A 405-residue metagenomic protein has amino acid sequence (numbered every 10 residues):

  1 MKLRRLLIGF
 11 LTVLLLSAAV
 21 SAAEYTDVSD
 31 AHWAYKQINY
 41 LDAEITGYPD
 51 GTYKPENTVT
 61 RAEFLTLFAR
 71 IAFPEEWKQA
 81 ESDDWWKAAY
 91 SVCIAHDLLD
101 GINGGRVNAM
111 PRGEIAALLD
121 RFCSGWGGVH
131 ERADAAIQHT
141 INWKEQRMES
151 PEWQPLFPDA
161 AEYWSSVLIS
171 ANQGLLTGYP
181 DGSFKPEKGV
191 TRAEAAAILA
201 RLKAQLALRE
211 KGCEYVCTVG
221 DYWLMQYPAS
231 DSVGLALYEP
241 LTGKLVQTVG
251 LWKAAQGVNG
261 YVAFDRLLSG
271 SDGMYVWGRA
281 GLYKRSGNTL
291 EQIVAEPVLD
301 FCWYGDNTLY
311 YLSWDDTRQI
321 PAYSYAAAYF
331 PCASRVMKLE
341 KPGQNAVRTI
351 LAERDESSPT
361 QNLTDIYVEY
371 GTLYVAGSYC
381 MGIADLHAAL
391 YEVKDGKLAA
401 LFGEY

Functional and structural regions predicted by a protein language model:
L3-A22: Sec-dependent N-terminal signal peptides of Gram-positive bacterial secreted proteins and lipoproteins
A18-C213: N-terminal propeptides
A31-Y40, A207-A229, V233-E239, G243-G260 (+2 more regions): N-terminal "mature head" segments of proteins
K211-T218, A254-S269, E296-D306, P359-Y370 (+1 more regions): Repeated scaffold domains used in trafficking and secretory/extracellular systems, primarily beta-propellers
V219, D231, G270, G278-R279 (+5 more regions): Short loop/turn segments that connect beta-strands within the blades of beta-propeller domains, predominantly WD40
M225, V276, Y310-L312, Y374-G377: Residue position within the beta-strands of beta-propeller blades
P228-S232, D315-P321, A327-F330, Y379-A384: Short glycine/acidic-enriched loop and turn motifs that connect beta-strands
G234-A254, G281-A295, S324-E353, D385-Y405: Surface-exposed loop/turn elements that mediate protein-protein interactions on large endomembrane-trafficking
